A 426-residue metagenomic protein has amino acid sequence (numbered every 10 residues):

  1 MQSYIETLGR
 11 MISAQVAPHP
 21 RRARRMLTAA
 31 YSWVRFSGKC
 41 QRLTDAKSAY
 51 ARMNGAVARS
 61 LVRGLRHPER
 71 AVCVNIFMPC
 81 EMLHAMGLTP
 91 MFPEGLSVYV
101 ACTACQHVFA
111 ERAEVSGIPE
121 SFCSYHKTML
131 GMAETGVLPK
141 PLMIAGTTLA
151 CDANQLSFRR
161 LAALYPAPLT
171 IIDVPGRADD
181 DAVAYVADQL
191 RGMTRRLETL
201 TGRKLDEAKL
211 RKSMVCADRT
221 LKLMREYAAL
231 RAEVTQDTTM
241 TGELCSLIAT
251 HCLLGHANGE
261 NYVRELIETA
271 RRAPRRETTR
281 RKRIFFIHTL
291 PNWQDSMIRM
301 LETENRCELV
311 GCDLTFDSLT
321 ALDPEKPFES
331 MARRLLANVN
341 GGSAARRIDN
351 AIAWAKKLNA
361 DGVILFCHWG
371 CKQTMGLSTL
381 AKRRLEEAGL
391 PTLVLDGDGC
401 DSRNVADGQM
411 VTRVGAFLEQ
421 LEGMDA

Functional and structural regions predicted by a protein language model:
Q2-I12, T379-A426: Peripheral docking tails and interdomain loops at the edges of cofactor- or intermediate-handling domains
Q2-R70, A187, R191, R195-L314 (+2 more regions): A charged, amphipathic alpha-helical module
R52-L65, E69-S121, L130-V137: An N-terminal, globular interaction/scaffold subdomain
V72-E81, T148-N154, I287-Q294, W369-G376: Gly/Ser/Thr-rich loops at beta-strand to alpha-helix junctions that form or flank small-molecule/cofactor-binding
I76-F77, M82-R112, R281, F285-K356: Redox- and metal-dependent alpha/beta enzyme cores, enriched for Fe-S-associated oxidoreductases and cofactor-handling
S116-E134, V339-A353: Glycine-rich, highly charged phosphate/nucleotide-binding loops
K127-R196: Acidic/His-rich segments in extracytoplasmic proteins that coordinate ligands and/or metal ions
G342-G389, L393: C-terminal hydrophobic structural anchor segments that stabilize assembly/packing rather than catalytic chemistry
